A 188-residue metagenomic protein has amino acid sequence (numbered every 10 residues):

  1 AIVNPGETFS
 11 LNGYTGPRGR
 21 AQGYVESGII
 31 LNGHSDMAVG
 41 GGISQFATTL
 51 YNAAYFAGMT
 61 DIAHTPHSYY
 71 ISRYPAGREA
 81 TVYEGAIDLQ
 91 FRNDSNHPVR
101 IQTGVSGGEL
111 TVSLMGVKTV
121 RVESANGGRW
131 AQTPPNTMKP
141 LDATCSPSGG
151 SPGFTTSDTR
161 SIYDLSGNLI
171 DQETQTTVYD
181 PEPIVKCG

Functional and structural regions predicted by a protein language model:
A1-G188: Well-ordered beta-sheet/strand-loop patches within structured domains
